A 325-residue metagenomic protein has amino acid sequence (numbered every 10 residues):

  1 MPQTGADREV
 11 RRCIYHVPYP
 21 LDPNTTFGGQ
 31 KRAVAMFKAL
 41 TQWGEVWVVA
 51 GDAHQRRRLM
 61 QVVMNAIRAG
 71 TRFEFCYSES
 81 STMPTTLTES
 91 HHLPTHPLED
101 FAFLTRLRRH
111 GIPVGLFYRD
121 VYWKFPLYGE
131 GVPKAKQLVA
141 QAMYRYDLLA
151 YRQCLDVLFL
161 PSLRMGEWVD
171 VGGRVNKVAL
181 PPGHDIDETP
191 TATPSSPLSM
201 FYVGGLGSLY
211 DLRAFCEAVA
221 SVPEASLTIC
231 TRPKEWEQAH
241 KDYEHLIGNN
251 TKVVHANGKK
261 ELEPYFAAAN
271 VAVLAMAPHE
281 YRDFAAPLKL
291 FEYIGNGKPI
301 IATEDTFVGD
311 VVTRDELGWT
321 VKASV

Functional and structural regions predicted by a protein language model:
M1-Q55, L59-Q61, T71, R109-G111 (+1 more regions): N-terminal subdomain of nucleotide-sugar transferases
L21-G29, M83-L98, L127-Q137, Y281-F284: Short, flexible/disordered intra-domain loops and linkers
D22-A33, P182-E188, A192-Y243, K252-L262: Conserved catalytic-core segment of nucleotide-activated headgroup transferases in glycan assembly
A66-E99, R106, H110-F117, V157: Short N-terminal targeting/anchoring amphipathic segment
L98-R109, K124, K134-V157: Membrane-proximal helix-turn-helix segments that form the acceptor-binding/catalytic region of lipid-linked
A140, D147-T191: Donor nucleotide-sugar binding/catalytic pocket of nucleotide-sugar-dependent glycosyltransferases
Y210, K260-Y265, N270-E292, I301-D310: Nucleotide-sugar-dependent
G309-V325: Change "using UDP/GDP/dTDP sugars" to "using nucleotide sugars
